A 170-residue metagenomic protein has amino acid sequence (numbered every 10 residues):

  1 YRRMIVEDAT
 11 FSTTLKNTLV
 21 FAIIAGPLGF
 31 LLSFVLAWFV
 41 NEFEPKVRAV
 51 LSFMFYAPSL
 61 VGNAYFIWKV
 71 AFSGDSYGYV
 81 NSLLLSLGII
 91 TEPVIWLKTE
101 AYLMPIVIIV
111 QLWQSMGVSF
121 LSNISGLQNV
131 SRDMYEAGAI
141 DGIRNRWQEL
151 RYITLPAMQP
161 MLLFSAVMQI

Functional and structural regions predicted by a protein language model:
Y1-I170: A structural signal for multi-pass alpha-helical bundles of membrane permease subunits that mediate small-molecule
